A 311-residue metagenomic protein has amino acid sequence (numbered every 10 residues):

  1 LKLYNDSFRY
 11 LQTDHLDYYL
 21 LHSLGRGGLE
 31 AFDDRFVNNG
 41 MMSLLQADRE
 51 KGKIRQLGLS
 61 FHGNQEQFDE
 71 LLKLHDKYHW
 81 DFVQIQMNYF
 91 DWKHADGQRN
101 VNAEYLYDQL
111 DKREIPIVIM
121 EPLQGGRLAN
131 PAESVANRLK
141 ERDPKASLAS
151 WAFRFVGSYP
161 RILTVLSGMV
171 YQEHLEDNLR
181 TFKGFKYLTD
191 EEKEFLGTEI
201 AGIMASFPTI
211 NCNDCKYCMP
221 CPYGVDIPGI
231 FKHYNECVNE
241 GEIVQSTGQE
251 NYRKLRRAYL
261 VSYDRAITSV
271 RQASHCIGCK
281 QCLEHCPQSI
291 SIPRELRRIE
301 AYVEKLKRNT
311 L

Functional and structural regions predicted by a protein language model:
L1-V118, L123, N130, S134 (+2 more regions): Glycine/proline-rich, positively charged, aromatic-decorated active-site loop/lid region on the catalytic face
H79, Y105-L311: Structured C-terminal cap/extension of enzyme domains
